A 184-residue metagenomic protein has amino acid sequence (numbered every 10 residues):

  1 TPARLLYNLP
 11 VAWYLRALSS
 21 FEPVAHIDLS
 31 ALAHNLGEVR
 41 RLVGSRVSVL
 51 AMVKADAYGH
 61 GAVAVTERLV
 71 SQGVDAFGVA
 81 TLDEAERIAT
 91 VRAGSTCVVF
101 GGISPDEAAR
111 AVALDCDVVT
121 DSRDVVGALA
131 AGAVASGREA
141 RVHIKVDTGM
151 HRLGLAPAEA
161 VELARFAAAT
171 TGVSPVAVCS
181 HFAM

Functional and structural regions predicted by a protein language model:
T1-A3, A12: Ala/Thr-enriched low-complexity intrinsically disordered regions
L5-L6, C179: Intrinsically disordered, low-complexity peptide-like regions
L6-Y7, H34, V53: Generic cytosolic/nucleocytoplasmic N-terminal low-complexity/intrinsically disordered segments
Y7-N8, Y14: Short, positively charged and aromatic/hydrophobic N-terminal segments
L9-P10, G37: Intrinsic disorder/low-complexity detector
S19, P23-H26, A31, V47-M184: Active-site-proximal beta-alpha core segment in soluble small-molecule metabolic enzymes
L36-V47, R138: Glycine-rich phosphate/diphosphate-binding loops that line cofactor/substrate pockets in enzymes
